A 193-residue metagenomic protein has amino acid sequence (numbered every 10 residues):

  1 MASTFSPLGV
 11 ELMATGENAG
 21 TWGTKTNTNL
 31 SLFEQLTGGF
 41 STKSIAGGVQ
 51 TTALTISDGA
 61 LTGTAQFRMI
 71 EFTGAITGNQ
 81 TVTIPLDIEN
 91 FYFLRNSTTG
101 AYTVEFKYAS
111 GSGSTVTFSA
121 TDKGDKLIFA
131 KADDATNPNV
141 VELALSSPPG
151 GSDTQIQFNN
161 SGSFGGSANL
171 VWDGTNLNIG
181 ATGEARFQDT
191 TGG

Functional and structural regions predicted by a protein language model:
M1-G9, G16-V104, P138: Exposed extracellular interaction/assembly regions and N-terminal maturation sites
T4, L86, A120-D122, G150: A short, structural micro-pattern
E11, E71, K107, F129 (+1 more regions): Residues in well-ordered beta-strands of folded domains
A14-G16, S161-G162: Short polar catalytic/cofactor-binding loops
L30, F40-A53, S112-T115, N137 (+2 more regions): Intrinsic low-complexity, repeat-rich intrinsically disordered segments enriched in small/flexible residues
G74, L86, N96, Y108 (+5 more regions): Residues on the solvent-exposed faces and adjacent turns of beta-rich solenoids used to engage binding targets
Q80, I88-N90, Y102-L145: Beta-strand-rich solenoidal segments
T83, F118, A168: Short, flexible, solvent-exposed loop/turn segments with mixed acidic/basic and small polar residues
